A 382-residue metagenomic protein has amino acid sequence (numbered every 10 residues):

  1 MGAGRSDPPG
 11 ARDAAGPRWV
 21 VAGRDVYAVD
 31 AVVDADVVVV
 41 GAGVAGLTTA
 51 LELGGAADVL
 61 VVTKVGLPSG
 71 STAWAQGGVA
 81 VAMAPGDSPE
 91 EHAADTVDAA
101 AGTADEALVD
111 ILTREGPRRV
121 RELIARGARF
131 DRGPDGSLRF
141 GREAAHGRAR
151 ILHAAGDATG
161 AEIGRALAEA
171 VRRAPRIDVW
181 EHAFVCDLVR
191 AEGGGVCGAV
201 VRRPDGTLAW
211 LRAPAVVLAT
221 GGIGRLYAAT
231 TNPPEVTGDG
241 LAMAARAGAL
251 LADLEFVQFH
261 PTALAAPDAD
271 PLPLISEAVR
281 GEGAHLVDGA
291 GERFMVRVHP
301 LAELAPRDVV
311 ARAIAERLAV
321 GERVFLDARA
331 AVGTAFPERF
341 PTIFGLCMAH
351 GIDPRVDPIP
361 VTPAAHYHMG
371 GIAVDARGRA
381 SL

Functional and structural regions predicted by a protein language model:
M1-V37, G55-A56: Extreme N-terminal leader/targeting segments of oxidoreductases
V37-V61: N-terminal Rossmann-like FAD-binding beta1-loop-alpha1 element of flavoenzymes
G54-Q76, P85: Glycine-rich FAD pyrophosphate-binding loop
A80-L112: Glycine-rich active-site loop/strand segments that organize a redox cofactor
A104-P117, I151-E169, W180, T230-G238 (+3 more regions): Short beta-strand to alpha-helix junction loop
I124-T207, R212, A219, A263-A266: Conserved redox-cofactor binding core of oxidoreductases
C186-V196, V200-R202, R339-L382: A glycine-rich dinucleotide-binding beta-alpha-beta segment and adjacent secondary-structure elements that constitute
M243, A249-P360: An anion/pyrophosphate-binding glycine-rich loop and adjacent beta-alpha core in soluble alpha-beta enzymes
